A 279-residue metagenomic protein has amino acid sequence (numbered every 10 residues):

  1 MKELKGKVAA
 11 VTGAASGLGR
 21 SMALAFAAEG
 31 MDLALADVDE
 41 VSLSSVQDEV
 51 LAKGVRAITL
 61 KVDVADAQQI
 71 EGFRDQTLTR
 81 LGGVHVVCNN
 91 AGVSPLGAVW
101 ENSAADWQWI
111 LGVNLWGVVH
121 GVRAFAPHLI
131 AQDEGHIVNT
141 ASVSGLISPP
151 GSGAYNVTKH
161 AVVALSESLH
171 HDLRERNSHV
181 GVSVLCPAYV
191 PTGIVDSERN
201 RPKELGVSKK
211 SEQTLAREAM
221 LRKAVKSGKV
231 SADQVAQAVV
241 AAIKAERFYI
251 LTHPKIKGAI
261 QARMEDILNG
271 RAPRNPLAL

Functional and structural regions predicted by a protein language model:
K2-A34: Canonical Rossmann dinucleotide-binding motif of NAD(H)/NADP(H)-dependent dehydrogenases/reductases, specifically
E29-S45: Conserved glycine-rich Rossmann-like NAD(P)H-binding loop of the short-chain dehydrogenase/reductase
E40-V41, K61-G72, A104: The beta1-alpha1 cofactor-binding region of Rossmann-like NAD(H)/NADP(H)-dependent oxidoreductases
A98-V99, D106-Q108: Substrate-binding pocket helix/loop in short-chain dehydrogenase/reductase
V122, T158: Active-site helix of classical SDR
S142: Residue(s) in the substrate-gating loop at a strand-loop-helix junction that position the organic substrate next
E175-Y249: SDR active-site lid
